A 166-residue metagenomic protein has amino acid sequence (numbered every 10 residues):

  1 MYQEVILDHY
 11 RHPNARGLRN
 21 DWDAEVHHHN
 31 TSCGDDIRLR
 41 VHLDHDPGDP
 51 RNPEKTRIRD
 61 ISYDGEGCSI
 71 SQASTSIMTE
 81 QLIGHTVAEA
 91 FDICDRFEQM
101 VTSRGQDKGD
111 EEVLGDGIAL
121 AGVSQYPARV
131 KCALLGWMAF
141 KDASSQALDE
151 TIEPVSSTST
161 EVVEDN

Functional and structural regions predicted by a protein language model:
M1-Q3, R38, S62-Y63, W137: Broad hydrophobic/π-residue packing in well-ordered secondary structure
Y2-A15, H85-N166: C-terminal binding/interaction regions
P13-D49, P53-G65: Structured beta-strand/loop patches that form or line metal/cofactor-binding pockets in enzymes
I37, S76, K131: Active-site phosphate/pyrophosphate-handling residues
G67-S71: Short, thiol/selenol-centered motifs that function as redox-active sites or metal-ligating centers
Q72-A73, D92: Alpha-helical macromolecular-interaction surfaces
S74-T86: Alpha-helical support elements that line or immediately flank enzyme active sites and cofactor-binding pockets
